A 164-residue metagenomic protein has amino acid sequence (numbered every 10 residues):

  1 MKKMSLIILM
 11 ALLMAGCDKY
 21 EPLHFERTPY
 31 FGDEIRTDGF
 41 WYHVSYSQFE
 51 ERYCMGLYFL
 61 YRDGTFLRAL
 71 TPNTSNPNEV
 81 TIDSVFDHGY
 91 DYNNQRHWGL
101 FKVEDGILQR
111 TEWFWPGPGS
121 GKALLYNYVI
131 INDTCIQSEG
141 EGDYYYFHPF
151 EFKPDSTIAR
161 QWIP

Functional and structural regions predicted by a protein language model:
M1-R27: Bacterial Sec-dependent N-terminal signal peptides
C17-L100, E104-P164: Lipid interaction determinants
